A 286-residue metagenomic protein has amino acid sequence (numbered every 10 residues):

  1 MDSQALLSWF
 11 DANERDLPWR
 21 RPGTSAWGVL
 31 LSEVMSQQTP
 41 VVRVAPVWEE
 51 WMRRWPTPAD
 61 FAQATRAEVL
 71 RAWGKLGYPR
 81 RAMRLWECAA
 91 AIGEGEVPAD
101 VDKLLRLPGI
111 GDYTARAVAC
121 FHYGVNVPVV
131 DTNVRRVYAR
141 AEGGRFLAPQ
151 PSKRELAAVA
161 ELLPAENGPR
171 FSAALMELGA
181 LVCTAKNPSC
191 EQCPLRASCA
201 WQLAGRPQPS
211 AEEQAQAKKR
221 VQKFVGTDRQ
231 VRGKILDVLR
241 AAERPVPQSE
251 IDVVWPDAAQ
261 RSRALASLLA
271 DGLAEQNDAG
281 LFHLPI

Functional and structural regions predicted by a protein language model:
Q4-A5, W9-R232, R240, P245-S249 (+1 more regions): Catalytic cores of DNA base-excision repair glycosylases
W255-A270: Short amphipathic alpha-helical interaction segments
L269-F282: A short, conserved structural fragment
P285-I286: C-terminal engagement modules used by replication, chromatin/transcription, nuclear envelope/ESCRT, and ubiquitin
